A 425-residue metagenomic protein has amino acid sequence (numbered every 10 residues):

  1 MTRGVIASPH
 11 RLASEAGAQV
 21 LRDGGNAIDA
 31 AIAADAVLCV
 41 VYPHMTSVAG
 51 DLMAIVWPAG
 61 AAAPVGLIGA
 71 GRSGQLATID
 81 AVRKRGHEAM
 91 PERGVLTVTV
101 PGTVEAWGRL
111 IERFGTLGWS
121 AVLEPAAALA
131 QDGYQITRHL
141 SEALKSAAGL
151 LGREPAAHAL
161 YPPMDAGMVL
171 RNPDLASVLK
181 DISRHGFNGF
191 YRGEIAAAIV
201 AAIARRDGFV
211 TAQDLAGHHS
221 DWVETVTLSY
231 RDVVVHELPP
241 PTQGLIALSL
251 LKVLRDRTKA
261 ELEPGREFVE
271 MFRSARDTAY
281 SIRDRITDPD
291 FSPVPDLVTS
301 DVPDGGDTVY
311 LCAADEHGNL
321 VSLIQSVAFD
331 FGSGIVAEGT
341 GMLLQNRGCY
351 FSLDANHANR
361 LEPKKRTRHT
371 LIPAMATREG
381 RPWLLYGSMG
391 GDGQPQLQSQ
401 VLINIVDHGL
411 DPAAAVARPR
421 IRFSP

Functional and structural regions predicted by a protein language model:
M1-Q19, G25-H185, F190-R192, A197-T242 (+1 more regions): Noncatalytic scaffold domains of N-terminal-nucleophile
V40-S47, D51-W57, A63-G66, F209-T211 (+3 more regions): Active-site rim segments in enzyme catalytic domains, especially the processed small/beta chain of N-terminal
V65-G69, V233-P240, I246-V253, L320-I324 (+2 more regions): Short, well-ordered beta-strand elements
V178, Y191-G217, R283-D301, H317 (+3 more regions): Amphipathic alpha-helical
W222, G305-T308, H369-L371: Short, small/polar residue-rich loop motifs at catalytic or cofactor-binding pockets
H236-G244, V309-C312, S322-I335, S388-P395: Glycine-rich phosphate/pyrophosphate-binding beta-alpha loops
L251, D256-V327, T340, R347: Internal maturation/activation junctions in enzymes
I405-P425: Compact, glycine/acidic-enriched structural inserts
